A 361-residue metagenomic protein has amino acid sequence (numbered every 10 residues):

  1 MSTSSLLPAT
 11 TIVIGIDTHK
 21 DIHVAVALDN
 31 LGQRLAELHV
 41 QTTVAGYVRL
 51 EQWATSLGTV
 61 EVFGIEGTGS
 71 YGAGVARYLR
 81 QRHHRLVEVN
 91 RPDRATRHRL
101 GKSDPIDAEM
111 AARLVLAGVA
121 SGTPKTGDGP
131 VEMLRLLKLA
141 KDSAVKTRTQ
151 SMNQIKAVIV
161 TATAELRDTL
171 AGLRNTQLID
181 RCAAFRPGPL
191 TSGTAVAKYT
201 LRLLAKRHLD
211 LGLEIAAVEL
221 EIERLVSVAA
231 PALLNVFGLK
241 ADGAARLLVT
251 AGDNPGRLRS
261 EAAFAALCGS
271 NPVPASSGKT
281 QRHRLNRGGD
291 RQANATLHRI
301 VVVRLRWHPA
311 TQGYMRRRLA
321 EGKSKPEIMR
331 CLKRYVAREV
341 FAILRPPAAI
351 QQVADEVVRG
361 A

Functional and structural regions predicted by a protein language model:
M1-A361: A detector of single, family-specific signature residues that are central to catalytic or substrate-handling motifs
